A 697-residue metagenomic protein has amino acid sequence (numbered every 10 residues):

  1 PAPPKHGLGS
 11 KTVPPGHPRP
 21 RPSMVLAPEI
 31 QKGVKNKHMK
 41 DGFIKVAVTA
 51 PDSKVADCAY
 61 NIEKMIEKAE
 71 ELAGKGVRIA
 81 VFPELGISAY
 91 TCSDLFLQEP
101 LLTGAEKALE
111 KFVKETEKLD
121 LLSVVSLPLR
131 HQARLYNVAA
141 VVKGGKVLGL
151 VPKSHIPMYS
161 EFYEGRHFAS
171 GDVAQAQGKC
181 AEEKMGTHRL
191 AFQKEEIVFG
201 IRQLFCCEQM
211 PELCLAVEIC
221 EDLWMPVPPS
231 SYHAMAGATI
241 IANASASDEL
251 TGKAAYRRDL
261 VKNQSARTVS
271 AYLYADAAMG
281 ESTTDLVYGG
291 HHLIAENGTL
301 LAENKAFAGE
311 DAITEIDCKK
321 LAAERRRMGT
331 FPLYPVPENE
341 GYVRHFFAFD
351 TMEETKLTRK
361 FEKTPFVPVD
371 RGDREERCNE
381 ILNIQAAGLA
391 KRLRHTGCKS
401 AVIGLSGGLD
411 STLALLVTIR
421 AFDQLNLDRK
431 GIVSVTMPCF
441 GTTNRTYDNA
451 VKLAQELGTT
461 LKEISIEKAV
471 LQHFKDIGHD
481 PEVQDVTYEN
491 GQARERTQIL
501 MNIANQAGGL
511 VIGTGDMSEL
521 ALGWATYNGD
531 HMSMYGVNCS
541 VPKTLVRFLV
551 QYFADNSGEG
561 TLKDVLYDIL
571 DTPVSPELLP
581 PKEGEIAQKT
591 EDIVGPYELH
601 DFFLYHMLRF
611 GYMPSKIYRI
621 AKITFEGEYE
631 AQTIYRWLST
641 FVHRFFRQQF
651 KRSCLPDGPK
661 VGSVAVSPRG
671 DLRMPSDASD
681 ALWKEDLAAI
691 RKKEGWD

Functional and structural regions predicted by a protein language model:
P3, A47-D52, C439-T442: General secondary-structure propensity
P3, G7-V25: N-terminal amphipathic/hydrophobic targeting modules at extreme N-termini, encompassing cleavable Sec/SRP-type signal
G7, P18, K37-M39, G145 (+4 more regions): Short linear motifs in intrinsically disordered/low-complexity regions
K11, E29-K35, I617: Charged/polar low-complexity intrinsically disordered segments
V13-G16, E29, I512-T514: Intrinsically disordered, low-complexity serine/threonine-rich segments
I30, V34-G404, R420-R429, L461: Enzyme catalytic cores with a strong preference for nitrogen-chemistry domains
A56, N61, Q209-L213, T268-S270 (+5 more regions): ATP/NTP-dependent adenylation/nucleotidyl-transfer catalytic domains that generate, transfer, or process NMP-activated
